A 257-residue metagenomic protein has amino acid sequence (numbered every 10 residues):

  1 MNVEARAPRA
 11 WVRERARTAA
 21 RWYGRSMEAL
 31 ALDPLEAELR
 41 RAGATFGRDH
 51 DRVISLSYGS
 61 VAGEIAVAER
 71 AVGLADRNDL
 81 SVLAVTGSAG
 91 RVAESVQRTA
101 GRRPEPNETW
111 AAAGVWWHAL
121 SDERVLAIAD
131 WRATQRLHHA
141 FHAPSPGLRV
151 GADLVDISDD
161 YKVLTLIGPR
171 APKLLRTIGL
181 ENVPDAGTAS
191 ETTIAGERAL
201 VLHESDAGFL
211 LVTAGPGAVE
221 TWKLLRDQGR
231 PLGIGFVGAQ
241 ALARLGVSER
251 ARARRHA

Functional and structural regions predicted by a protein language model:
N2-A257: Basic, glycine/lysine-rich polyanion-binding surfaces/domains
